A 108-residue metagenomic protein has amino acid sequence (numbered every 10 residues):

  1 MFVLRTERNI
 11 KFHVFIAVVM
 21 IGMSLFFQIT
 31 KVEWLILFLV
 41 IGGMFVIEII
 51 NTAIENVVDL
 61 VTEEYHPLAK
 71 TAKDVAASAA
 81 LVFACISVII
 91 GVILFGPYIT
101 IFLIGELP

Functional and structural regions predicted by a protein language model:
F2-I50, V61, Y65, A80-P108: Hydrophobic alpha-helical transmembrane segments
N51-N56: Short helical (or helix-break) motifs at transmembrane helix termini and adjacent helical loops in multi-pass membrane
V58-V75: Amphipathic, cytosolic membrane-interfacial segments at TM-TM junctions
